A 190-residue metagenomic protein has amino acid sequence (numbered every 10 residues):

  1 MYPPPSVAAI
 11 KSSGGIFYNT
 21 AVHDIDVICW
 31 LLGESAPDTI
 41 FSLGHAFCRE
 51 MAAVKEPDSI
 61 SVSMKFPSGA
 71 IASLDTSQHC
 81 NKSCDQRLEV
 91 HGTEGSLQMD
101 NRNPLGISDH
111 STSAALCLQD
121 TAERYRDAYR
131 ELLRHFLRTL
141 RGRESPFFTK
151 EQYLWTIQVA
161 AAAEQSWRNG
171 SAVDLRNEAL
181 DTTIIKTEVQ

Functional and structural regions predicted by a protein language model:
M1-A53, G170: Predominantly a Rossmann-like dinucleotide-binding segment in NAD(P)-dependent oxidoreductases
M1-P4, C48-V54, D85, Q158-V159 (+1 more regions): Short, solvent-exposed polar/charged micro-motifs at secondary-structure junctions
Y18-A21, R126, F147-Y153: Conserved loop-to-helix N-cap of the C-terminal "lid" that shapes the substrate pocket in Rossmann-like
D24-I25, Y129-R134, A160-A161: A general structural signal for well-ordered alpha-helical segments in protein cores
D26-C29, S63, L137, I157: A cross-family signal for key residues in well-ordered alpha-helices that form functional helical elements
S35, N81-S83, R168: A cross-taxa feature marking solvent-exposed loop/turn segments within ectodomains of secreted and single-pass membrane
G44-A46, E50-P57, S63-L132: NAD(P)-dinucleotide binding in Rossmann-like oxidoreductases
P67, R138-Q190: C-terminal helix-rich "cap/oligomerization" subdomain common to oxidoreductases
